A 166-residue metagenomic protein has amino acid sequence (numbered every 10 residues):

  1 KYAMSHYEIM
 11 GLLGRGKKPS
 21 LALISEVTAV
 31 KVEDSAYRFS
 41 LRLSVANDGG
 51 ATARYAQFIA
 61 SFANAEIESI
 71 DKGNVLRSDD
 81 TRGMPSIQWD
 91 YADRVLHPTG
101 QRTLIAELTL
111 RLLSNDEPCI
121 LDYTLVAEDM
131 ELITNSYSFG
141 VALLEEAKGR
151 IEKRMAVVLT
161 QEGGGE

Functional and structural regions predicted by a protein language model:
S5-Y37, S61-E68: Low-complexity, acidic Ser/Thr/Pro/Gly-rich terminal tails and inter-domain linkers that flank the onset of structured
S20, S40, A53-Q57, P118-I120 (+1 more regions): Exposed beta-strand and adjacent loop surfaces of beta-rich binding modules that mediate intermolecular recognition
S35, R54-A56, P85, R102-L104: N-terminal amphipathic/basic membrane-interacting segments and domains, especially the gasdermin N-terminal
S35-R54: Short beta-strand elements of extracellular/lumenal beta-sandwich folds
R42-A46, I59-S61, E107, T124-V126: Residue-level recognition of well-ordered beta-strand positions that form the cores of beta-sheet-rich folds across
G50-A60, S69-K72: Short, hydrophobic/aromatic beta-strand segments
E66-R82: Low-complexity "stalk/linker" and mucin-like segments enriched in Ser/Thr/Pro/Ala/Gly
D79-P98, L108-E166: Acidic, serine/threonine- and proline-rich intrinsically disordered appendage/tail regions
